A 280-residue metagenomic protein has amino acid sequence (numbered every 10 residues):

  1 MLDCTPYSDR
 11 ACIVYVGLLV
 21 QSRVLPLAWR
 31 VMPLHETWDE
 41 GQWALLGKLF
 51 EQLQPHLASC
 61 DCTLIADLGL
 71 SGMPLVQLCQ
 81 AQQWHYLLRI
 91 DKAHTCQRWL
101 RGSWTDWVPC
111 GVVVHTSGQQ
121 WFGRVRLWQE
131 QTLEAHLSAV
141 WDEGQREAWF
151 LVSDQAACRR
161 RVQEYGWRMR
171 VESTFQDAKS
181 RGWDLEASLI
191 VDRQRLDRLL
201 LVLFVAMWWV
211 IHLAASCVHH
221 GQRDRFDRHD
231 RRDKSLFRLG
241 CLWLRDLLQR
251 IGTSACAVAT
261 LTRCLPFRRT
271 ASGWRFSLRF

Functional and structural regions predicted by a protein language model:
M1-Y7: Two-metal-ion RNase H-like nuclease active-site motif
D9-A11, V20-F280: Single, function-defining residue in the core of a domain
G17: Nucleic-acid-interacting cores, centered on viral/eukaryotic replication and modification enzymes
